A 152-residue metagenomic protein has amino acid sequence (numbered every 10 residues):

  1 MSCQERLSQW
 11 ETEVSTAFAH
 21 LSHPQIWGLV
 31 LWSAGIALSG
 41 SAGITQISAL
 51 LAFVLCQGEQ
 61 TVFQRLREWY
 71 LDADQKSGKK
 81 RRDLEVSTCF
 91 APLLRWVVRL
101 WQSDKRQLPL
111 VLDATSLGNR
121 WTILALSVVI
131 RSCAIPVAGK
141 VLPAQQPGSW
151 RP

Functional and structural regions predicted by a protein language model:
M1-P152: Conserved, well-structured functional cores that handle cations and Mg-NTP chemistry
